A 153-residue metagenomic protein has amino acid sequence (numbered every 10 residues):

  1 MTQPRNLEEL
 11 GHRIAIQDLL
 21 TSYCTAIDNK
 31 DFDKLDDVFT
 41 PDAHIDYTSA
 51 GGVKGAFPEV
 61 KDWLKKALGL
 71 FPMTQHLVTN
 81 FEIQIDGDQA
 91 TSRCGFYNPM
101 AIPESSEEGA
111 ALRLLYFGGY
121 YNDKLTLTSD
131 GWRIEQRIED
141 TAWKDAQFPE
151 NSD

Functional and structural regions predicted by a protein language model:
M1-N29, D33, D37-P41: Short, low-complexity N-terminal intrinsically disordered segments enriched in polar/charged residues
N6, L10, G51-K54, L112: Charge-dense, low-complexity intrinsically disordered segments
L20, H76-N80, Y120-Y121: Short structured motifs
F32-I102: A solvent-exposed, acidic/Ser-Thr-rich amphipathic alpha-helical stretch
T74, L114-Y116: Transmembrane beta-barrel outer-membrane domains
T91-R93, Y116-P149: Short beta-strand edge/turn micro-motifs at domain boundaries
E104-A111, S152: Short, surface-exposed loop/helix-turn segments at secondary-structure junctions that function as lids/hinges flanking
